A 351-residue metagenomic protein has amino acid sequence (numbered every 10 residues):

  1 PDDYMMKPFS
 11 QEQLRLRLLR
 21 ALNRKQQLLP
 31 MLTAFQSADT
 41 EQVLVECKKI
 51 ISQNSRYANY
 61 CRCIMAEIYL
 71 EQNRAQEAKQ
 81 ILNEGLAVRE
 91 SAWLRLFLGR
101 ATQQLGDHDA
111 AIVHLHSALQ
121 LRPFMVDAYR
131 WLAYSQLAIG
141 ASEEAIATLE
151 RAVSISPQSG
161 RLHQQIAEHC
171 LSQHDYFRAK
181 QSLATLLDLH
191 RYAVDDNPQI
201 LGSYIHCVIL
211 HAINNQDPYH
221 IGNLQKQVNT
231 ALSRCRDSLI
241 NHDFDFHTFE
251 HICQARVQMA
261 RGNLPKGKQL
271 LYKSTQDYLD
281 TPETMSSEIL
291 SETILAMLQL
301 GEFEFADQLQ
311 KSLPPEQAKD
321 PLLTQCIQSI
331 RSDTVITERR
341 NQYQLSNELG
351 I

Functional and structural regions predicted by a protein language model:
D2: Short, glycine/charged-rich "phosphate-handling" switch motifs in NTP-dependent and phosphotransfer domains
K7: A Lys-centered signature of the CheY-like receiver
Q13-K25: Receiver (REC) domain switch/output surface
L22-M65, Y69-E71: CheY-like receiver
R24-F35, N59-I64, A92-L96, R130 (+4 more regions): Alpha-helical tetratricopeptide repeat
Q36-S37, Q72, I139, R261: Charged, alpha-helical scaffolding/interaction elements associated with membrane systems
A78-I289, T293-A296: Flexible loop/N-cap segments at domain edges
E288-I351: C-terminal non-catalytic interaction modules
